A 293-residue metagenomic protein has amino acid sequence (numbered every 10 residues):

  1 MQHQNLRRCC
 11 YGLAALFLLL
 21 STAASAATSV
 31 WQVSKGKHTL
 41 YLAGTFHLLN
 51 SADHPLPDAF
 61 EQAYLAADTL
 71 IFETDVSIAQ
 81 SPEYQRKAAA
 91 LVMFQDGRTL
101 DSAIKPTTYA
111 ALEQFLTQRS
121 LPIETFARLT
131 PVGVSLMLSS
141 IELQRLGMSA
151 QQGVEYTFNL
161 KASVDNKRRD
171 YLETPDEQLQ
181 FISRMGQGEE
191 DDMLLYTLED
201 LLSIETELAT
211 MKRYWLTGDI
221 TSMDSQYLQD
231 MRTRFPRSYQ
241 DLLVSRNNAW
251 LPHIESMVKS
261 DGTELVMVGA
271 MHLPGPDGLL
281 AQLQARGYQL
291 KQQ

Functional and structural regions predicted by a protein language model:
Q2-L13: Bacterial N-terminal signal peptides that target proteins for export
Y11-S21: Bacterial N-terminal signal peptides
A24-A27: Boundary at the C-terminal end of the N-terminal hydrophobic targeting segment
S29, S34-Y41, F46-S238, L242: Structured, acidic catalytic/metal-binding patches in enzyme active sites
R237-Q293: A cross-kingdom marker for long, charged
